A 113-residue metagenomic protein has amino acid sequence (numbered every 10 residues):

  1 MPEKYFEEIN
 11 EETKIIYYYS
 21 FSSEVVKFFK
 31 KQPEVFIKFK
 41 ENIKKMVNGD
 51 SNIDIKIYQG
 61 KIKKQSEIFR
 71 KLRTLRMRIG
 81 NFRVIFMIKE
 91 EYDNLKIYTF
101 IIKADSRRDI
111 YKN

Functional and structural regions predicted by a protein language model:
M1-E8, V26, T74-N113: Enriched for short, Lys/Arg-rich terminal
M1-M46: Arg/Lys-rich, positively charged N-terminal/basic patches that mediate binding to nucleic acids
M1-P2, K38, I57, S66-F69 (+1 more regions): Short amphipathic alpha-helical surface micro-motifs
M1-Y5, I43, Y58-Q65, K89: Intrinsically disordered, low-complexity boundary segments flanking structured domains
I15, Y19, K61-L72, E90-I97: Intrinsically disordered, low-complexity coil segments
I43-G49, I110-N113: Short, surface-exposed, polar/charged, turn-prone segments marking secondary-structure boundaries
K45-R76: A short, surface-exposed loop/turn module that caps and links secondary-structure elements
